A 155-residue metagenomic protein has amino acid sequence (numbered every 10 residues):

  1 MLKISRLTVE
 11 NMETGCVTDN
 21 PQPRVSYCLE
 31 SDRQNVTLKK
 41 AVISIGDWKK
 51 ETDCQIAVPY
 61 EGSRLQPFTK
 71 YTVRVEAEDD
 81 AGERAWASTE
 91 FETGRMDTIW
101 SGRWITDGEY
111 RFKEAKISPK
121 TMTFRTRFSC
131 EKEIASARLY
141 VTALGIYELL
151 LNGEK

Functional and structural regions predicted by a protein language model:
M1-R33, E90-D97: Pro/Thr/Ser/Gly-rich low-complexity, intrinsically disordered linker/stalk tracts
P21-V25, F124, A135-A137: Structural beta-strand segments of beta-rich domains
V25, K39-I43, Y147-L149: Short beta-strand elements bearing conserved aromatic residues within extracellular beta-rich modules
L29, V36-K70, E76, D80-W86 (+1 more regions): Recognizes extended acidic, P/S/T-rich segments that occur within or adjacent to Ig-like beta-sandwich modules
S44-D47, L150-K155: Short strand-turn-strand beta-turns centered on an Asx-Gly dipeptide
E92-A115: Low-complexity, Pro/Ser/Thr- and charge-rich linker/hinge segments at domain boundaries
S118-C130: Short beta-strands within extracellular/lumenal beta-sheet-rich domains
F128-L151: Aromatic-lined ligand-binding clefts that engage carbohydrates, nucleic acids, or primary amines
